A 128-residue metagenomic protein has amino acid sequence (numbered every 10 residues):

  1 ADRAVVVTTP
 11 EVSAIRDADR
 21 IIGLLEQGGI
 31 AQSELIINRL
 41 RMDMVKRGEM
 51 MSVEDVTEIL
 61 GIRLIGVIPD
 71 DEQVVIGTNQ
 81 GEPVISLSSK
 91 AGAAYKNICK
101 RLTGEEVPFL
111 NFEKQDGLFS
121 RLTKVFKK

Functional and structural regions predicted by a protein language model:
A1-I76, Q80: Conserved catalytic-core segment of NTP-binding enzymes
E11, S52, S88-S89, G117: Helix N-cap and loop-to-helix transition residues
M44, S86-K90, L110: A general boundary/transition motif marking the beginning of the first structured unit of a protein
R63, A93, N97-K128: P-loop NTP-binding site
E72, T78-E82, C99-L102, E106: Short leucine-rich amphipathic alpha-helical surface patches
T78-A93: C-terminal boundary of histidine-terminating zinc-finger modules
